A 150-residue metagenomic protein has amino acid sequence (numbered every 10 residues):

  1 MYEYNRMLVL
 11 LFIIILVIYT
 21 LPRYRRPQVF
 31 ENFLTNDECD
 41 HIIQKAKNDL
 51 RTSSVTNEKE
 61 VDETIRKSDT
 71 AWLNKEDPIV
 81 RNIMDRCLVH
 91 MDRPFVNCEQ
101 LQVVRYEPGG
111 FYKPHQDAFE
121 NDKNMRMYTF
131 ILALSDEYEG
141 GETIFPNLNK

Functional and structural regions predicted by a protein language model:
Y2-K150: Fe(II)/2-oxoglutarate oxygenase catalytic core
